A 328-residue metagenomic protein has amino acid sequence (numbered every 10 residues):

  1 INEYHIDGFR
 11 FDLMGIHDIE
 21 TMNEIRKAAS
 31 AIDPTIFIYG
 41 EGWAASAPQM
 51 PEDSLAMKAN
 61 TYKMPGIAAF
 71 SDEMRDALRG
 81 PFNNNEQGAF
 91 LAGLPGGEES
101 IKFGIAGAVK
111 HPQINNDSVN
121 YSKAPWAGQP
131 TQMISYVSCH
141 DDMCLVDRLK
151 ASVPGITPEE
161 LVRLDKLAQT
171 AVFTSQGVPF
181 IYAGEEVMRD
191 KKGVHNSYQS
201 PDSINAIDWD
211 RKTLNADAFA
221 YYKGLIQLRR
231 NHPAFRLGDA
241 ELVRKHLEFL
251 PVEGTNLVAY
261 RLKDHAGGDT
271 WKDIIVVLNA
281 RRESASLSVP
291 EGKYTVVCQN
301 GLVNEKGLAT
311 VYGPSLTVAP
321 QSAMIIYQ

Functional and structural regions predicted by a protein language model:
I1-Q49: Active-site neighborhood of glycoside hydrolase catalytic domains
Y4-I6, D33, T131, H140 (+2 more regions): Short, solvent-exposed loop/turn segments at the edges of secondary structure
I6-H17, L149-E160, A206-K212: The substrate-binding groove and active-site-proximal loops of carbohydrate-active enzymes, especially glycoside
D18, A47, L145, K192 (+1 more regions): Conserved protein kinase catalytic core
M22, Q49-S54, G193-N196: Short aromatic-enriched loop/helix-cap "lid" or pocket-rim segments at secondary-structure transitions that line
R26-K27, T35-M188, L247, G254 (+2 more regions): Conserved alpha/beta catalytic core and glycan-binding cleft of carbohydrate-active enzymes
E159-V162, A171-I181, E185-V187, K191-Q328: Carbohydrate-interacting/catalytic domains
